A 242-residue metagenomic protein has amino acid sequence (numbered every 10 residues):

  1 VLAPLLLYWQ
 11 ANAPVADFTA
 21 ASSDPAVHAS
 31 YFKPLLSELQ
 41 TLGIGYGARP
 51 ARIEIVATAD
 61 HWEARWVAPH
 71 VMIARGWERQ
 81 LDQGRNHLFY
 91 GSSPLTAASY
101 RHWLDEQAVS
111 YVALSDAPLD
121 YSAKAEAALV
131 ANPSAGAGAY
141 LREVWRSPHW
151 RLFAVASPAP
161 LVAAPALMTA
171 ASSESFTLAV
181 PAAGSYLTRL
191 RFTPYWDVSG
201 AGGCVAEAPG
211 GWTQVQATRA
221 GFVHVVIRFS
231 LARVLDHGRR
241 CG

Functional and structural regions predicted by a protein language model:
V1-Y8: Hydrophobic membrane-insertion alpha-helices, especially the h-region of bacterial N-terminal signal peptides
Y8-C204, A208-T213, A217-G242: Extracytoplasmic
